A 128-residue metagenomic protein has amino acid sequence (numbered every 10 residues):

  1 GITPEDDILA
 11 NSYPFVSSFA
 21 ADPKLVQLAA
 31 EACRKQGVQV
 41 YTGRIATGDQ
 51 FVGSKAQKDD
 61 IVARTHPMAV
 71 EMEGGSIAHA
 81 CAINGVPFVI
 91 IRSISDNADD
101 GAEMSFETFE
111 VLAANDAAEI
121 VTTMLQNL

Functional and structural regions predicted by a protein language model:
G1-T65: Mid-sequence, gly/pro-rich, charge-dense loop/helix-turn segments that line enzyme active sites
I2-Y13, F19, G74-I77, G101 (+1 more regions): Short C-terminal domain-edge/linker segments immediately following a structured domain
F19-A20, N84-S95, E119-Q126: Short secondary-structure transition/capping segments
A20, K24, A56, M72-S76 (+2 more regions): Conserved active-site and cofactor/substrate-binding residues in soluble primary-metabolism enzymes
A32-V40, A80-V86, T123-M124: A structural motif corresponding to the C-terminal end of an alpha-helix and its immediate exit/capping segment
F51-D99, E103: A C-terminal functional module that forms or caps the active site or interfaces directly with catalytic machinery
A98-L128: His/Asp/Glu-rich mid-to-C-terminal helical/loop segments that flank catalytic regions of hydrolases
